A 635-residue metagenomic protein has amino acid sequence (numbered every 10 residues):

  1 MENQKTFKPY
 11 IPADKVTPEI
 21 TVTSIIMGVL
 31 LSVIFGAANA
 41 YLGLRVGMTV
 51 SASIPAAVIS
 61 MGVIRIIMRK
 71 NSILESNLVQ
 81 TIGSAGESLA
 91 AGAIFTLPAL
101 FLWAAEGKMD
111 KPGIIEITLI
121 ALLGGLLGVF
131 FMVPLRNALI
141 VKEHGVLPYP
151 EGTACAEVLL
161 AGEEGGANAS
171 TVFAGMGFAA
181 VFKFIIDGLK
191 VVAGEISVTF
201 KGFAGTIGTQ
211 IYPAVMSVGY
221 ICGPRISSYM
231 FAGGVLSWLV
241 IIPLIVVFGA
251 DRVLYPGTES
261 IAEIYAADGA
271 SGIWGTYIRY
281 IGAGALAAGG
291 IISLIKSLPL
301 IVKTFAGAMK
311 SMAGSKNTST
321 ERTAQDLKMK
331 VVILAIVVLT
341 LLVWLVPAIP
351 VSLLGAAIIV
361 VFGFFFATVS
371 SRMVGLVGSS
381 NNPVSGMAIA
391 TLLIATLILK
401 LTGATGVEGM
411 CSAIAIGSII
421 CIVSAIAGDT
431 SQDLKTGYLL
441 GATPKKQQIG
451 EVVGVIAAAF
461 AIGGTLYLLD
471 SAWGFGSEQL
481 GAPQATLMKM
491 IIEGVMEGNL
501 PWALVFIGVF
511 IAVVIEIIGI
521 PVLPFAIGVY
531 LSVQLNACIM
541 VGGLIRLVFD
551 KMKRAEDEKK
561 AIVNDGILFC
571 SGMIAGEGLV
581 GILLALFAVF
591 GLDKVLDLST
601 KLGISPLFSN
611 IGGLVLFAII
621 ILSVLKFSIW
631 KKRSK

Functional and structural regions predicted by a protein language model:
M1-K635: Alpha-helical multipass membrane-protein architecture
